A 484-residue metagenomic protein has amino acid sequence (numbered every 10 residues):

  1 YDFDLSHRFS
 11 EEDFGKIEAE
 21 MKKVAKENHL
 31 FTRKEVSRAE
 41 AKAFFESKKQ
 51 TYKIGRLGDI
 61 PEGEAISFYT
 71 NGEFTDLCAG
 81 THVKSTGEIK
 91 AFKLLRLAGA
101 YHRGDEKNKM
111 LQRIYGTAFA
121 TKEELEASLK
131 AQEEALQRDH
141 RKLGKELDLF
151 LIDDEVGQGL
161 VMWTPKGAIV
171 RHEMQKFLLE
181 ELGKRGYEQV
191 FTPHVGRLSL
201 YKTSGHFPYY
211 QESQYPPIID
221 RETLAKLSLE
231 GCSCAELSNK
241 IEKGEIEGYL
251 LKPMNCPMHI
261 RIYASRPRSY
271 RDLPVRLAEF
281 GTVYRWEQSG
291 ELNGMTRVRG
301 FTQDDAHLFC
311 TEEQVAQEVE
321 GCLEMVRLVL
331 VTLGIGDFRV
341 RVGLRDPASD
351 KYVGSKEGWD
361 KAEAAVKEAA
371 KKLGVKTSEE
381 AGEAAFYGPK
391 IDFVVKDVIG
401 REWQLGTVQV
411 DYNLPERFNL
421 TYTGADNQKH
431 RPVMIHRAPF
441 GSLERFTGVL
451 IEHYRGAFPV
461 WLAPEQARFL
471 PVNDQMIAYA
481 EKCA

Functional and structural regions predicted by a protein language model:
D2-A484: NTP/phosphate- and nucleic-acid-binding module
